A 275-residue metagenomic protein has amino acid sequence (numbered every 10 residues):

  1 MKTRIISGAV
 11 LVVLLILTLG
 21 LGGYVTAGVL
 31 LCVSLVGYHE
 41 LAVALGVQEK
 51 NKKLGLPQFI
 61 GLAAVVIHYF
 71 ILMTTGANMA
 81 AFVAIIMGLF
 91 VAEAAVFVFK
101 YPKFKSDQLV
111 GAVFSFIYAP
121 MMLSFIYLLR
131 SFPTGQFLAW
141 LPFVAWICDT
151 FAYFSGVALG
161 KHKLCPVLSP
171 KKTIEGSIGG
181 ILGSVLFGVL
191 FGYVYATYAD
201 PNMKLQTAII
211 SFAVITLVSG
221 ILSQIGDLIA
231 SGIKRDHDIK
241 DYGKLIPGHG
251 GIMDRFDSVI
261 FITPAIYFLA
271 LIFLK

Functional and structural regions predicted by a protein language model:
M1-L217: Membrane-embedded alpha-helical bundles of polytopic integral membrane proteins
D200-T207, H249-G251, F256, K275: Short, conserved aromatic-histidine micro-motifs
L222-S223: Hydrophobic, small-residue-rich transmembrane alpha-helices and their short perimembrane loops in multi-pass membrane
R235-S258: Interfacial loop-to-transmembrane junctions
I262-T263: C-terminal-most transmembrane helix of multi-pass membrane proteins
F268-K275: Juxtamembrane boundary at the C-terminal end of a transmembrane helix
